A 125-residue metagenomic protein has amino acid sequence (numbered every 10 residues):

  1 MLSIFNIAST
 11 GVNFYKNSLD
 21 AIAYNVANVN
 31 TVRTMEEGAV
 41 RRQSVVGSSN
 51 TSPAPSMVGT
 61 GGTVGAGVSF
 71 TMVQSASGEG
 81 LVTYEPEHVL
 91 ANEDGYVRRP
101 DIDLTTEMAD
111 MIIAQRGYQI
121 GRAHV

Functional and structural regions predicted by a protein language model:
M1-H124: Amphipathic alpha-helical polymerization modules
